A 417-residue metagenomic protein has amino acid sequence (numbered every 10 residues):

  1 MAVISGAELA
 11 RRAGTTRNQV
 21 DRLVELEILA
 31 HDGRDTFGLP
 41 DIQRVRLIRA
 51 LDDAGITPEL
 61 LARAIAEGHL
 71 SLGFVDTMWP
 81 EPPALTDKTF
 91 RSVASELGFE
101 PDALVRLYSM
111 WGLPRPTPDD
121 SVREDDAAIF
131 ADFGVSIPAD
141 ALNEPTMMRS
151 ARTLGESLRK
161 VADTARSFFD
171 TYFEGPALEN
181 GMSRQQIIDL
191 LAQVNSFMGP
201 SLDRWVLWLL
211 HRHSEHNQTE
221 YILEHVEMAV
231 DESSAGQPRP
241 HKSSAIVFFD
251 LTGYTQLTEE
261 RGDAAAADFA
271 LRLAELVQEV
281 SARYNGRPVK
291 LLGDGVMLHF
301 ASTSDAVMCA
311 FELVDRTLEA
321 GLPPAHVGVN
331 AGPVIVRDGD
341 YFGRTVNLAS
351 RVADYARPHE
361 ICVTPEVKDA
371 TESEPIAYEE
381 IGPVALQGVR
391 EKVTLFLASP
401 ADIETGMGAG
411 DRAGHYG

Functional and structural regions predicted by a protein language model:
M1-D231: Arg/Lys-rich, alpha-helical DNA-contact motif
L107, V277, G293, V329 (+2 more regions): Residue-level signature of catalytic and energy-coupling elements of molecular machines, predominantly ATP/GTP-dependent
D119, A356-E360: Short active-site oxyanion
V230-E312: Catalytic NTP-binding/metal-coordinating core of nucleotidyl cyclase/transferase enzymes
S281-M308, R316-L348, C362, V393-T394: Catalytic core of nucleotidyl cyclases, primarily class III adenylyl/guanylyl cyclases
F311, S350-R351: Active-site phosphate/pyrophosphate- and oxyanion-stabilizing loops and adjacent acidic/basic residues in soluble
H359-G417: Cytosolic regulatory/linker segments at or just downstream of nucleotide-handling modules in signal-transduction
